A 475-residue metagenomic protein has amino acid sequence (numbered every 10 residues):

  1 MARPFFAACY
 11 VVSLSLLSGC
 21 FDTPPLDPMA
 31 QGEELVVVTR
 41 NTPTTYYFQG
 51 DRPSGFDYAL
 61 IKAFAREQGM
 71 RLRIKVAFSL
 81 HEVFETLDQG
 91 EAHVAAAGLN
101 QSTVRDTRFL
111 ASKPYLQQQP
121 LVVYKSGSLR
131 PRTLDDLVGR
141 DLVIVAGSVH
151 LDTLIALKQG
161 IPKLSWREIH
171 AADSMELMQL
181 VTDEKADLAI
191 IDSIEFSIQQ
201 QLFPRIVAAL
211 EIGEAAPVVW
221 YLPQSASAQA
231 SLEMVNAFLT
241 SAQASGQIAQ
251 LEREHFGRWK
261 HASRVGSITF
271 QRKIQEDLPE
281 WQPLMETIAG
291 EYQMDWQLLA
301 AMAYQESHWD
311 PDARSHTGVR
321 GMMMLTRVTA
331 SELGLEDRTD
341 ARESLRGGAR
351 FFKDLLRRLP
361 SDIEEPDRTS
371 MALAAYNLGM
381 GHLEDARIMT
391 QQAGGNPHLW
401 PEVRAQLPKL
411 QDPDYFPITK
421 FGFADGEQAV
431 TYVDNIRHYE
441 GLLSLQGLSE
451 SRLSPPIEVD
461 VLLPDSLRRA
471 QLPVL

Functional and structural regions predicted by a protein language model:
C20-L99, T103, T107, R167-A171: Extracytoplasmic small-molecule ligand-binding "clamshell" domains of the periplasmic binding protein/Venus flytrap
F21-T23, G55-E67, S126-L151, E195-S197 (+4 more regions): Extended ligand-binding regions for polar small-molecule ligands
V36-T45, G50-R66, N100, L121-D173 (+3 more regions): Bilobed "Venus flytrap"/periplasmic-binding protein-like clamshell domains and structurally analogous long
T39-P43, P114-G127, I194-A237, A262-S267 (+1 more regions): Periplasmic-binding protein-like
H81, A97-R108, I155-A156, Q179-E214 (+2 more regions): A ligand-binding cleft/hinge motif common to bilobed small-molecule-binding domains
A146, D312-E336, A341-D354, D412 (+1 more regions): Substrate-binding/active-site groove segments that recognize and process beta-1,4-linked N-acetyl-hexosamine
W259-W309, R342, L359-P360, L448: Export/targeting segments at the very N-terminus of extracytoplasmic proteins
M371-L442: Catalytic and substrate-binding regions of cell-wall glycan-acting enzymes that process beta-1,4-linked
